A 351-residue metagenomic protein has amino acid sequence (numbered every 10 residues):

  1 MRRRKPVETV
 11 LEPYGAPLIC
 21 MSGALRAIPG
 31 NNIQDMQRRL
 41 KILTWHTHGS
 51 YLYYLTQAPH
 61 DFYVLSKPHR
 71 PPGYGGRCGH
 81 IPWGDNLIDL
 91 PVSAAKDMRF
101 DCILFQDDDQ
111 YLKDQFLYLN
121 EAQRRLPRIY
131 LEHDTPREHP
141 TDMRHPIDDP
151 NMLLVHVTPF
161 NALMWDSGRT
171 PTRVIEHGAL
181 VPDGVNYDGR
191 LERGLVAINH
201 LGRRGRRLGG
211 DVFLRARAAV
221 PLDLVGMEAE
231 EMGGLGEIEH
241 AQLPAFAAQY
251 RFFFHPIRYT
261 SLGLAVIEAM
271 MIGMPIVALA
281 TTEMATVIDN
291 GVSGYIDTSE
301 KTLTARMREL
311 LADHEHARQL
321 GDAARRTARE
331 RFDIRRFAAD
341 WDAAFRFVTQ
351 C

Functional and structural regions predicted by a protein language model:
I19, N290-K301, E309-E315: Conserved acidic donor-binding segment of nucleotide-sugar-dependent glycosyltransferases
T44, H48-Y51, H60-N151, P159-F160: Extended catalytic core of nucleotide-activated donor transferases of GT-like folds
M164-S167, G178-E237: Conserved catalytic-core segment of nucleotide-activated headgroup transferases in glycan assembly
P244, I267-M271, T282-T286, V292: Short alpha-helical segment that forms part of, or immediately flanks, the ligand-binding pocket in carbohydrate-active
F253-F254: A short hydrophobic beta-strand element within the catalytic core of glycosyltransferases that build diverse glycans
R258: Aromatic "clamp/platform" in nucleotide-sugar-dependent glycosyltransferases that forms part of the donor/acceptor
P275-A278: Short hydrophobic beta-strand element within catalytic cores of glycosyltransferases and related nucleotide-activated
A312-Q350: A charged, aromatic-enriched C-terminal amphipathic alpha-helix characteristic of glycosyltransferases across folds
